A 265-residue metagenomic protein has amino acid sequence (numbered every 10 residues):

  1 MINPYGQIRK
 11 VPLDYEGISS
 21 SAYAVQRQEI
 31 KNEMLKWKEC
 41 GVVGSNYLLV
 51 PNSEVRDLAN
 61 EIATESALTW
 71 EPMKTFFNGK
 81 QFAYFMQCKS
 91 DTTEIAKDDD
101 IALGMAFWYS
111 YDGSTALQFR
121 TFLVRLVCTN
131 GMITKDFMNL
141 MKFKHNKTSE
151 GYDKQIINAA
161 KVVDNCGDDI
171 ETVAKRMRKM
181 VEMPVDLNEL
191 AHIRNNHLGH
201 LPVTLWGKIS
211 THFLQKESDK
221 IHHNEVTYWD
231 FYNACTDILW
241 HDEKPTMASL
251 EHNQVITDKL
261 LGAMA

Functional and structural regions predicted by a protein language model:
M1-L58: Feature for intrinsically disordered/low-complexity regulatory segments and propeptides
M1-S19, K89-A265: Intrinsically disordered, low-complexity regions enriched in serine/threonine
L35-K38, V43, P72-K74, I95 (+2 more regions): Short, flexible coil/linker segments at or flanking structured domains
V42-V43, A59, N78, A160-V163: A broad "ordered helical/assembly scaffold" signature
P51-L117: Amphipathic, interaction-prone secondary-structure segments
